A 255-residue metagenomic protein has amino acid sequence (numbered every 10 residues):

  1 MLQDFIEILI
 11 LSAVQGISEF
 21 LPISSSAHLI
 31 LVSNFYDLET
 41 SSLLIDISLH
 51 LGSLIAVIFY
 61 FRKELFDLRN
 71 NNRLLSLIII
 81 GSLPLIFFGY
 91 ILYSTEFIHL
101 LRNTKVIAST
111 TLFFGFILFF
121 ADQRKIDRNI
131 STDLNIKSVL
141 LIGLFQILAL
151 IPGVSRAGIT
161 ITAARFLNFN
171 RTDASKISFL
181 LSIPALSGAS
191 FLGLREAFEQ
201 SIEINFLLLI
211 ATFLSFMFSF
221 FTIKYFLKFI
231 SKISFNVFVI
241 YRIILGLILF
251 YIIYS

Functional and structural regions predicted by a protein language model:
M1-S255: Multi-pass membrane proteins that catalyze or facilitate reactions on polyprenyl-/lipid-phosphate substrates and their
